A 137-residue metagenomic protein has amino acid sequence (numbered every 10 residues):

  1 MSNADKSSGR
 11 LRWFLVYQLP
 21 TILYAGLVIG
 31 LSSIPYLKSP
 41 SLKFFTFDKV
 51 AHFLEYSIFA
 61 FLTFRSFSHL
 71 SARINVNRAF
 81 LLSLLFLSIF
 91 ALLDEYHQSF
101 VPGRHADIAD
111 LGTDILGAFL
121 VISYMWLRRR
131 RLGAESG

Functional and structural regions predicted by a protein language model:
M1-S66: "…centered on the first transmembrane helix and the immediately adjacent amphipathic helix/loop
S2-A4, L132-G137: Short, charged juxtamembrane terminal tails flanking transmembrane helices
L19-G30, L85-L93, L116, L120: Lipid-exposed faces of alpha-helical membrane segments in multi-pass integral membrane proteins
I34-K38, H69-I74, F100-R104, L127-E135: Membrane-interface elements of multi-pass transporters and channels
S39-F47, A91-I115: Interfacial helix-loop-helix junctions of multi-pass membrane proteins
L54-S71, L116-R130: Membrane-interfacial alpha-helical segments at the cytosolic side of multi-pass membrane proteins
S71-L85: Internal alpha-helical transmembrane segments of multi-pass membrane proteins
